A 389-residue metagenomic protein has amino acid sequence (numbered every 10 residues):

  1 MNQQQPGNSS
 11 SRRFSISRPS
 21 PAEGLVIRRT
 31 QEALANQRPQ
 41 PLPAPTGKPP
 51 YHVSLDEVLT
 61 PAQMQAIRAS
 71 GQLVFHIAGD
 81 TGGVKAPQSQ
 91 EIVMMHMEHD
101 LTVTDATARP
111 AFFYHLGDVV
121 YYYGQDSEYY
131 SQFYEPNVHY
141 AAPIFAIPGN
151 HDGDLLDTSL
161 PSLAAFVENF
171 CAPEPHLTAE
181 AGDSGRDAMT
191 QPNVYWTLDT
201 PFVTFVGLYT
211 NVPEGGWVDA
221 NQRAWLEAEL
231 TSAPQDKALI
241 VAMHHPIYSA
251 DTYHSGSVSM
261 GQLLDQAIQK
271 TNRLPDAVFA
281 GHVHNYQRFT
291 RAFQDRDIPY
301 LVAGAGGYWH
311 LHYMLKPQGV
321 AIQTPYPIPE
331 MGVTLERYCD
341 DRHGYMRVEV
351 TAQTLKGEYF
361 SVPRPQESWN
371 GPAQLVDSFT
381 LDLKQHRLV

Functional and structural regions predicted by a protein language model:
M1-A111, Y134-A146, S159-A164, G185-R186 (+4 more regions): Acidic, histidine-bearing metal-coordination/catalytic regions of metal-dependent phosphoesterases
F14-R18, G24-I27, N36-A44, P49-Q63 (+4 more regions): Extended active-site neighborhood of metal-dependent phosphoesterases/phosphodiesterases
D80, G117-D118, G149-N150, H244 (+1 more regions): Active-site glycine-centered loops adjacent to acidic/histidine catalytic or metal-binding residues that shape
D80-G83, D118-V120, T210-E214: Second-shell loop/turn segments in exported
G83, Y121, I247, N285: Short, glycine/acidic-enriched loop or turn micro-motifs at the edges of active sites
G83-S89, D154, G215-G216, S249-A250 (+2 more regions): Short, solvent-exposed loop/turn elements at domain surfaces
A111-F113, D118, L239, D276: Conserved acidic residues
T210, A242-P246, H282-V283, F360-V362: Short, well-ordered beta-to-alpha junction loops that form the rim of enzyme active sites and present histidine/acidic
